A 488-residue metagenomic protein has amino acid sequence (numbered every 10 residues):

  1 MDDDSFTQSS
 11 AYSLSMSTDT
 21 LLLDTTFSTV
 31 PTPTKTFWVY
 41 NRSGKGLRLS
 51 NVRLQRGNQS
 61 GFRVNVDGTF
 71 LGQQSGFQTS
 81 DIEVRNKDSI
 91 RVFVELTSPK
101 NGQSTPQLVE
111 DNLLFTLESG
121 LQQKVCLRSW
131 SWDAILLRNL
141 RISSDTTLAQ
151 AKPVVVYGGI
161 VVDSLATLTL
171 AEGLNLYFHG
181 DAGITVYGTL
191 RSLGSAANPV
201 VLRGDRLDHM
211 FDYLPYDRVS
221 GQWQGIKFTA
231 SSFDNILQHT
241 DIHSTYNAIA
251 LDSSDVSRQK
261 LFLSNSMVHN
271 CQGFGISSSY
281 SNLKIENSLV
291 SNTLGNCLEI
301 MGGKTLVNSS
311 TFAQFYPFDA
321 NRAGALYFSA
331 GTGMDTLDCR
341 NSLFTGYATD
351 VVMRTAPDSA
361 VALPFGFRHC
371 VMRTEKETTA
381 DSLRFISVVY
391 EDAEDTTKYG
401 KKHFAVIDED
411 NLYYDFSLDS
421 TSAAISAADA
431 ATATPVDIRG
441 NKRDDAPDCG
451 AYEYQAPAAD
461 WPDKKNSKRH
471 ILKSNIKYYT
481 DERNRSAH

Functional and structural regions predicted by a protein language model:
M1-T20, R42-E95, K100: Surface-exposed binding patches on compact interaction domains or structured appendages
S13-T25, V30-P31, T36, S75-Y414 (+2 more regions): Beta-strand/loop edge motif enriched in small/polar residues
R42, I438, E482: Short, ordered coil/turn segments that flank beta-strands lining enzyme active or ligand-binding pockets
I135-S143, D463-R469, K473-S474: Disulfide-bonded cysteine-rich modules in secreted/extracellular proteins, activating on the conserved Cys frameworks
K442, P447-S467: A recurrent domain-boundary module in secreted/ectodomain proteins
R469-H488: C-terminal outer-membrane/trafficking sorting elements
